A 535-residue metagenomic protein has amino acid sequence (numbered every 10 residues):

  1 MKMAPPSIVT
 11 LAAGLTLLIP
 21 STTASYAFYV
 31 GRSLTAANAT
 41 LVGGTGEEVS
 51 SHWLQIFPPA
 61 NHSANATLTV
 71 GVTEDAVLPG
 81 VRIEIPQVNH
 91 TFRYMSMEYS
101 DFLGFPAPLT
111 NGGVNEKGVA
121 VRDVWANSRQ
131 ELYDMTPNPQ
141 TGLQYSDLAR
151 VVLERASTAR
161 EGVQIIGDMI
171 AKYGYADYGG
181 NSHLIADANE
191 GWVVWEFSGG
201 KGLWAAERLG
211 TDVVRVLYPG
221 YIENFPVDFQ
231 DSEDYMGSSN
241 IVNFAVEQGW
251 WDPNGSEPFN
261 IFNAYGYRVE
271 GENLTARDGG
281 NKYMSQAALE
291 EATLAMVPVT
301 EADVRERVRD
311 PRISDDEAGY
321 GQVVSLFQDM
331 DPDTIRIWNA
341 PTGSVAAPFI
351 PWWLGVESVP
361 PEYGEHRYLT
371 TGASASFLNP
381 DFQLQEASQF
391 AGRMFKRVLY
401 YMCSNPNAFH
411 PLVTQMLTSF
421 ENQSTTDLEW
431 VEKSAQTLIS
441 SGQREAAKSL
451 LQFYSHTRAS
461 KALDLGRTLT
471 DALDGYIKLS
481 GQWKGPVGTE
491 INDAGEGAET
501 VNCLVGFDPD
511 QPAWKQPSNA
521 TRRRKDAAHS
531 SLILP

Functional and structural regions predicted by a protein language model:
P5-A24: Cleavable N-terminal signal peptides of Sec/SRP-targeted secreted and luminal proteins
S25-Y145, I165-V299: A contiguous strand-loop segment
G118-M135, A340-V345, G355, T371-A375 (+1 more regions): A glycine-rich, hydrophobic loop/mini-helix early in the fold
A149-R155: Short, well-ordered beta-strand elements within core beta-sheets of diverse protein domains
R155-V163: Short, charged, surface-exposed loops that flank catalytic or proteolytic processing sites
Y267, E272-D316, S325, K396-E432 (+1 more regions): Accessory, solvent-exposed terminal regions and/or long lumenal/extracellular loops of proteins
Y283-A373: Long, well-ordered mid-to-C-terminal structural blocks that present hydrophobic/aromatic surfaces
T342-S344, V356-P535: Charged low-complexity "KEKE/polyampholyte" interaction tracts
